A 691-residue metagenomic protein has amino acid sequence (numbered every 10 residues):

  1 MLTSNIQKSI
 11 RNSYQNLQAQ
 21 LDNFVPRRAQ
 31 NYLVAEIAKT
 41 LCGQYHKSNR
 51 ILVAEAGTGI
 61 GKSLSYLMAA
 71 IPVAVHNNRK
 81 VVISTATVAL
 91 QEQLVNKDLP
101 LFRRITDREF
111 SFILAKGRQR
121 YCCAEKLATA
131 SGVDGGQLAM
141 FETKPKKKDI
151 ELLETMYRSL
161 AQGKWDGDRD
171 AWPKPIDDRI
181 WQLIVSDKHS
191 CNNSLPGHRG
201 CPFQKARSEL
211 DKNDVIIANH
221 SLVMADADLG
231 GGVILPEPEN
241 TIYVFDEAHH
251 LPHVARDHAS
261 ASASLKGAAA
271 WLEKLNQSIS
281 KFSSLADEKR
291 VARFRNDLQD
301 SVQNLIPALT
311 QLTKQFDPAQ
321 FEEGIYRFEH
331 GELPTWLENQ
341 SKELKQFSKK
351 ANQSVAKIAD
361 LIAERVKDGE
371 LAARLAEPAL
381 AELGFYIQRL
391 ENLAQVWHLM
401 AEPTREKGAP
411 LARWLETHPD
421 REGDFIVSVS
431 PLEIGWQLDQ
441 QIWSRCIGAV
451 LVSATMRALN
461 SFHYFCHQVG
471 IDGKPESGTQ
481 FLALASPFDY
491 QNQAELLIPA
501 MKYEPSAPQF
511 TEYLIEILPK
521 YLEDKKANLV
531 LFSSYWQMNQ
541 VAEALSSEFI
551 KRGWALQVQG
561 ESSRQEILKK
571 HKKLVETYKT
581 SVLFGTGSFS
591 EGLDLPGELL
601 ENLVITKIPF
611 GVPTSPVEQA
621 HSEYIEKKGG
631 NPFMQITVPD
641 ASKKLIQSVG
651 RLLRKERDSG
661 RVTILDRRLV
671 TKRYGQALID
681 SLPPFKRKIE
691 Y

Functional and structural regions predicted by a protein language model:
L2-A54: Conserved pre-motif I regulatory segment
L2-Q18, K47, T58, N78-V81 (+4 more regions): A substrate-engagement module of RecA-like helicase motors
H46-M68: Walker A/P-loop
Y66, P72, A89-E92, K97-P100 (+4 more regions): Signature of the SF2 helicase/ATPase Hel1-core->accessory helical subdomain module
Q182-D214, M224-I234, L361-P499, R564-V575 (+1 more regions): A contiguous, basic/glycine-rich beta-loop/short-helix subdomain that forms a polymer-engagement track
Q440, P499-S533: Conserved interdomain hinge at the start of the Helicase C-terminal
P487, P499-Q509, E561-V670: Conserved RecA-like P-loop NTPase helicase motor core
S533-G560: Conserved helicase motor "Helicase C" RecA-like lobe of SF1/SF2 P-loop NTPases
